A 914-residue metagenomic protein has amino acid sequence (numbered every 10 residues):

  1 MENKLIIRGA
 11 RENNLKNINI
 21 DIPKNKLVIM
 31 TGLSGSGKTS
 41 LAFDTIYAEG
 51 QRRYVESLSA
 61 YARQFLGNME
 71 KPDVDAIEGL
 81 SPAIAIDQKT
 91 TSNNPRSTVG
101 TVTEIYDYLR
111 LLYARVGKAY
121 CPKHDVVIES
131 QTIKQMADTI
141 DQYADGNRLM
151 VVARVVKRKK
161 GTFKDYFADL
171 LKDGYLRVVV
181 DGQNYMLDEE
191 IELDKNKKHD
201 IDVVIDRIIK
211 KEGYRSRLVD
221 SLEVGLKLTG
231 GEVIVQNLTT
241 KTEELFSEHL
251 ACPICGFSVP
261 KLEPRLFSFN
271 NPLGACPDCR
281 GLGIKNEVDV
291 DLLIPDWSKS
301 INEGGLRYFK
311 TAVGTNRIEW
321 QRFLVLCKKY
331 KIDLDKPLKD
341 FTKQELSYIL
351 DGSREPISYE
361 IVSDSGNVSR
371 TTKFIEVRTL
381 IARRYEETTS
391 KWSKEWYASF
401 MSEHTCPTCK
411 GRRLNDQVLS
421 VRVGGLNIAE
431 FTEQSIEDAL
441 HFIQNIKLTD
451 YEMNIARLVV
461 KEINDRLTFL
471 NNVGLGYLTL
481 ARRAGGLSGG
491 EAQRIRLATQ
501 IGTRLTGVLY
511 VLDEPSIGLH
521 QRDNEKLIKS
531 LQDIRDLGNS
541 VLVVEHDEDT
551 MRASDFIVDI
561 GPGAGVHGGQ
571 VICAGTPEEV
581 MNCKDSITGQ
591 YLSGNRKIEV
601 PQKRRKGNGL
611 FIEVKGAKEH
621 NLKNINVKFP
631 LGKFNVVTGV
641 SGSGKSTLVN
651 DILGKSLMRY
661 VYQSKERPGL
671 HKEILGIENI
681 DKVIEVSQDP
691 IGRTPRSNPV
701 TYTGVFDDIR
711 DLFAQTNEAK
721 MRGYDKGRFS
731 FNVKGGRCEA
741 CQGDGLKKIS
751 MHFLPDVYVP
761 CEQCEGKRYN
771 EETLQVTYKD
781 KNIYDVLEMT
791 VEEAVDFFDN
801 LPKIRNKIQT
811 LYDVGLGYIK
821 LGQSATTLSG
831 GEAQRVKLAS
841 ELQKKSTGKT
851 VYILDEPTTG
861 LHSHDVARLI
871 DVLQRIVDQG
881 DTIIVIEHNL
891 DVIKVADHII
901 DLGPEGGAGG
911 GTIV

Functional and structural regions predicted by a protein language model:
M1-V914: Conserved phosphate-binding elements of NTP-dependent enzyme cores
